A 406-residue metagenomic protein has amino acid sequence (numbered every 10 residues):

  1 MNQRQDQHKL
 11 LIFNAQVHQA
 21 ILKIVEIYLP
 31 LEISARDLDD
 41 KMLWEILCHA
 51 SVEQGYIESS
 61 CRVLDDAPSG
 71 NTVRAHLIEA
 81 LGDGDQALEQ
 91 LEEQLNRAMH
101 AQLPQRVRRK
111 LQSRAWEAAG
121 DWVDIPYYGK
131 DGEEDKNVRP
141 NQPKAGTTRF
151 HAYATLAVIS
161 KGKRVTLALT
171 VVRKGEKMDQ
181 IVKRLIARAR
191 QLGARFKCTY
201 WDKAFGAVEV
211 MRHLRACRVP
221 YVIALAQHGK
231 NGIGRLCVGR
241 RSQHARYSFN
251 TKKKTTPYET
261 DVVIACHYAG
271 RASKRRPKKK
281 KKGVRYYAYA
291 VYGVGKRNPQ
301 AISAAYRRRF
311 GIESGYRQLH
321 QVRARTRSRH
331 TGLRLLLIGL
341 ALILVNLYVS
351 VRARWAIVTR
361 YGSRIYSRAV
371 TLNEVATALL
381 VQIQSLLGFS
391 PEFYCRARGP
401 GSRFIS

Functional and structural regions predicted by a protein language model:
M1-E79: Gly/serine-rich nucleotide phosphate-binding loop at the start of the catalytic core of nucleotide/ADP-ribose-handling
E32, R297-Y306, Q318-I338, W355-A356 (+1 more regions): Short, solvent-exposed helix-loop connector elements
I46, S60-R62, S69, R114-Y128 (+6 more regions): Short, conserved catalytic/metal-binding motifs centered on acidic residues
I78-S160: Active-site-proximal, Lys/Arg-enriched surface segment that forms a nucleic-acid-binding/basic interface patch
D83-P104, V381-S406: Long, charge-rich low-complexity segments
P140-F196, Y287: Electropositive, glycine- and tryptophan-enriched low-complexity nucleic-acid-binding patches
G175-I233: Domain-level cores of phosphate- or acyl-group-handling catalytic modules
A216-L319, F389: An anionic, glycine-rich sequence signature occurring as long contiguous blocks
